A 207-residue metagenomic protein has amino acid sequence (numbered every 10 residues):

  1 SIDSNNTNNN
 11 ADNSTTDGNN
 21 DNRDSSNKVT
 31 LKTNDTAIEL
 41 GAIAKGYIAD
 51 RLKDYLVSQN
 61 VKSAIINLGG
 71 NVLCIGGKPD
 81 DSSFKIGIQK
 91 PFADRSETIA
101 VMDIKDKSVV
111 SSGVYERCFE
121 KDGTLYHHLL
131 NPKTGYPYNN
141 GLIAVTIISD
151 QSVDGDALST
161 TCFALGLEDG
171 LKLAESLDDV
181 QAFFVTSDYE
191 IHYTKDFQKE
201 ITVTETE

Functional and structural regions predicted by a protein language model:
S1-E207: Mature catalytic core of soluble alpha/beta enzymes
